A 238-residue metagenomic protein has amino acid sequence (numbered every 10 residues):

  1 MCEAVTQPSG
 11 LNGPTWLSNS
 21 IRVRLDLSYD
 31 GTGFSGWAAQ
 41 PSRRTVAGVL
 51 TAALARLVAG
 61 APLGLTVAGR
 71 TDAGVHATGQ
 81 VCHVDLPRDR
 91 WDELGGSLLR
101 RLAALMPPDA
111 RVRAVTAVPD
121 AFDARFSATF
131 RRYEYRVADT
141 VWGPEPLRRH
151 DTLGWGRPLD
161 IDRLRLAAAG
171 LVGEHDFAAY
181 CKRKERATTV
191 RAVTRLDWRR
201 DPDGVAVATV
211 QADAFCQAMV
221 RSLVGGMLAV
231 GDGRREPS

Functional and structural regions predicted by a protein language model:
C2-S238: Structured-RNA-binding interfaces characteristic of tRNA pseudouridine synthases
